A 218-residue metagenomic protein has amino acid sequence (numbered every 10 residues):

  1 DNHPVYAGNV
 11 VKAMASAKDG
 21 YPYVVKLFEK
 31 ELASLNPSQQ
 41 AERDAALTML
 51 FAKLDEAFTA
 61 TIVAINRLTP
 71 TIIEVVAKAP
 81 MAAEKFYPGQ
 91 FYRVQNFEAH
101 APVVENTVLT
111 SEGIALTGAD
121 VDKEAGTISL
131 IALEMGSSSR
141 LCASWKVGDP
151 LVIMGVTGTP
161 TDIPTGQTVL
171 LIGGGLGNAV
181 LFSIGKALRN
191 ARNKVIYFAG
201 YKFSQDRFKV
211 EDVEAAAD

Functional and structural regions predicted by a protein language model:
D1-E31: A conserved FAD-binding loop/helix module that cradles the flavin
N9, T48-M49, T61-A64: Generic recognition of flexible, low-complexity loop/linker segments
K26-D55: Active-site-proximal substrate-binding core of FAD-dependent oxidoreductases
L32-A33, E105, P164: Sparse recognition of residues in long alpha-helices and their boundaries
L54-V147, Y201: Ferredoxin-reductase
S137-D218: FNR/FR-type flavoprotein reductase catalytic core
